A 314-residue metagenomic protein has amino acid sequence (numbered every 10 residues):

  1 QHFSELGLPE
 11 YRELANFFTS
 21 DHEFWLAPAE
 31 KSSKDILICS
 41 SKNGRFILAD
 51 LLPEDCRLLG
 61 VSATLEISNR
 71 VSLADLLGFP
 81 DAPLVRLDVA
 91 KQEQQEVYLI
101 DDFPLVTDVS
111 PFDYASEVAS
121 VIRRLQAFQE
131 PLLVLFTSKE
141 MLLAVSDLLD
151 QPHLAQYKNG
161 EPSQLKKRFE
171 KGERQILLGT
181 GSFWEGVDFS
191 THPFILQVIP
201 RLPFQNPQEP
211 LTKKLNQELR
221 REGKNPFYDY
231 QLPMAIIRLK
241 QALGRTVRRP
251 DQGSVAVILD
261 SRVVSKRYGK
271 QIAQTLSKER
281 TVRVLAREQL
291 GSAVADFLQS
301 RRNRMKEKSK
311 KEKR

Functional and structural regions predicted by a protein language model:
Q1-R314: ASCE RecA-like P-loop NTPase motor cores that couple ATP hydrolysis to mechanical translocation on nucleic acids
